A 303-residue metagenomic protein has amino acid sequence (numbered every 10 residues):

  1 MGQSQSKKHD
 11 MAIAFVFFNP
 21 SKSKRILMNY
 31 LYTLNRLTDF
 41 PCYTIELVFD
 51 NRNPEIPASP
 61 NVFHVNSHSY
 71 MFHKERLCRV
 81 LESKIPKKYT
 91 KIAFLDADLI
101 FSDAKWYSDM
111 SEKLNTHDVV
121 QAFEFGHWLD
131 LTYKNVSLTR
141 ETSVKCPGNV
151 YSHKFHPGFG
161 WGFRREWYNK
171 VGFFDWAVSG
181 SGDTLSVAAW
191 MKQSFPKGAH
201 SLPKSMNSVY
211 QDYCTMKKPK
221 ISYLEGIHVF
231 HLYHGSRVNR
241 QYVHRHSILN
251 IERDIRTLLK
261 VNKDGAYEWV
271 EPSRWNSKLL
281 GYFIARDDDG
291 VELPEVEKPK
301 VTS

Functional and structural regions predicted by a protein language model:
G2-M11, F18-T33, A177-S303: C-terminal catalytic/acceptor-binding lobe
H9-A12, L34-I45, P60-N61, T90: Short loop->beta transition adjacent to catalytic acidic/histidine clusters or analogous donor-positioning motifs
F17, K22, R36-T38, E46-I56 (+1 more regions): A conserved acidic beta->alpha catalytic loop
V48-Y89: Active-site-proximal specificity loops/subdomain of glycosyltransferases
S69, L95-L99, W176: Short acidic donor-binding/metal-coordinating loop in glycosyltransferase active sites
K88-S102: Short beta-strand-to-loop acidic/aromatic patch adjacent to the donor-nucleotide binding site
K91, H117-V119, S222: Short, Asp-centered acidic motifs that coordinate Mg2+ and/or phosphate in catalytic or ligand-binding sites
S102-K192: Conserved catalytic core of nucleotide-sugar-dependent glycosyltransferases
